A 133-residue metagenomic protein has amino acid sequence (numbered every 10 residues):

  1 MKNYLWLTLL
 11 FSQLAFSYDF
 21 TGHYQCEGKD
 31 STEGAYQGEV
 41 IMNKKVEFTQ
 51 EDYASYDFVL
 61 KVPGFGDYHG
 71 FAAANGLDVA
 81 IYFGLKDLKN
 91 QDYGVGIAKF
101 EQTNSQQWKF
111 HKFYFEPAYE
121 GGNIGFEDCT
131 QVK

Functional and structural regions predicted by a protein language model:
M1-L9: Sec-dependent signal peptide recognition, specifically the positively charged N-region followed immediately by
S12-L14: N-terminal signal peptide c-region/cleavage motif recognized by signal peptidases
Y18-K133: Central antiparallel beta-sheet cores of small beta-barrel/beta-sandwich binding domains
